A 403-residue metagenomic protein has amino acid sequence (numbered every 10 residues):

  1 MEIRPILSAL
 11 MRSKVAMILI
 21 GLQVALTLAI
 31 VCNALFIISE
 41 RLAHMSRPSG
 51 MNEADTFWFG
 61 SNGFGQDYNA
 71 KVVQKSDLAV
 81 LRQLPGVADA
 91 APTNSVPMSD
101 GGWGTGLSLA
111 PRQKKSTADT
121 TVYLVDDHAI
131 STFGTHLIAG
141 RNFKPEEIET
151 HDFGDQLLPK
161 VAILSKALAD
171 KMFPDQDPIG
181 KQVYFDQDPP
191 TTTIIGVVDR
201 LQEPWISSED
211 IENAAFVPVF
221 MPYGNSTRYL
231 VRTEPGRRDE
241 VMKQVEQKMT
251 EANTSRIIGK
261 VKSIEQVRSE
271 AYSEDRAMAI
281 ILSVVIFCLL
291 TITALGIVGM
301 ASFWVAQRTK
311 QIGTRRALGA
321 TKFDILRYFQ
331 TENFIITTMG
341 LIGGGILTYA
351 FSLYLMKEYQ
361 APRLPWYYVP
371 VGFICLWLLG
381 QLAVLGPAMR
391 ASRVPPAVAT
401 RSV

Functional and structural regions predicted by a protein language model:
M1-A29: N-terminal Sec/SRP start-transfer signal
E2-I6, G372-V403: C-terminal membrane-exit region of the final transmembrane helix in multipass inner-membrane proteins
R4-M11, V15, L295-I336, R393-S402: Intracellular coupling helices
L26-A54: Alpha-helical transmembrane segments
A43-K71: Membrane-interface junction motifs in transport/secretion proteins
L78-A79, Q83-L84, K160, K166 (+1 more regions): "Rare, low-scoring activations can occur in soluble or secreted enzymes where short amphipathic helices or signal
Q83, A88-I179, P189-P204: Short beta-strand boundary microenvironments
L289, K310-M356, V371, C375: Transmembrane alpha-helical interface segments in multi-pass membrane proteins
